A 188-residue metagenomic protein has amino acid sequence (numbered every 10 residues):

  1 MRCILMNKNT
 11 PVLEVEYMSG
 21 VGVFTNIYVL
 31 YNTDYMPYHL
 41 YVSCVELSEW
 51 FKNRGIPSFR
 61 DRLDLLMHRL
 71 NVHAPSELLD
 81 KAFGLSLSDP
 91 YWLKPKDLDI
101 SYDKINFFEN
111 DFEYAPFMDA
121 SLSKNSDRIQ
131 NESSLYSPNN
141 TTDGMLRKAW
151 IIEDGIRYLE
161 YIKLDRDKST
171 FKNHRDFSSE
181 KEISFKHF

Functional and structural regions predicted by a protein language model:
M1-F188: Phosphate/dinucleotide-binding and metal-coordinating scaffold of catalytic cores in nucleotide-dependent enzymes
